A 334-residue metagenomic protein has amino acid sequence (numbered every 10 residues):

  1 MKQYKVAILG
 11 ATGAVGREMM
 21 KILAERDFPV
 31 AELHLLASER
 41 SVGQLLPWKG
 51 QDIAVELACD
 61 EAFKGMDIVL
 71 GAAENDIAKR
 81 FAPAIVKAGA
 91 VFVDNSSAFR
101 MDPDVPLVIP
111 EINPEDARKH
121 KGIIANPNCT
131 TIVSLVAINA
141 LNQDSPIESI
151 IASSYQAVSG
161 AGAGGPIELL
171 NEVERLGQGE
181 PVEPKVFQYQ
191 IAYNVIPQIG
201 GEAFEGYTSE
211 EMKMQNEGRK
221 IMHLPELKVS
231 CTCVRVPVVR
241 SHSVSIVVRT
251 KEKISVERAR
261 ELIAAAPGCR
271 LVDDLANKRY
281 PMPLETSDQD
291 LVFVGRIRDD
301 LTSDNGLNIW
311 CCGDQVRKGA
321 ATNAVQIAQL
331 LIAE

Functional and structural regions predicted by a protein language model:
M1-I191, L227-K228, V292-F293, I297-S303 (+3 more regions): N-terminal Rossmann-like NAD(P) cofactor-binding subdomain of oxidoreductases, focused on the glycine-rich
V69, V158-E334: Charged docking surfaces used in two-component/phosphorelay signaling
